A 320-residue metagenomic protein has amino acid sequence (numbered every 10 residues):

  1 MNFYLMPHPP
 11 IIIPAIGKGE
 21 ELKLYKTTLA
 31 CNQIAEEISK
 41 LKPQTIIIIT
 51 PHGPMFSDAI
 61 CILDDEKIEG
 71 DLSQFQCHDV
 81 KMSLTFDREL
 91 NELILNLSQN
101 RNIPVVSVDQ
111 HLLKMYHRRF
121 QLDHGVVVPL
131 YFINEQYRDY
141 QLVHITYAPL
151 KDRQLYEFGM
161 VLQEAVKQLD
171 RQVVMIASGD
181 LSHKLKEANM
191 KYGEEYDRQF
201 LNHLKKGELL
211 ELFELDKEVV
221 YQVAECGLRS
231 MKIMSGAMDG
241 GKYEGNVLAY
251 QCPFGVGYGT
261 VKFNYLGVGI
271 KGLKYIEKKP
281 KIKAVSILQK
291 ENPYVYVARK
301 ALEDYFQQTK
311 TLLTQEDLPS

Functional and structural regions predicted by a protein language model:
M1-Q44, M55-E157, A188-K300, L313-E316: Flexible, D/E/H-enriched segments
T45-T50, I145, R171-S182, M234: Beta-strand elements within well-structured catalytic alpha/beta cores of enzymes that handle phosphate/sulfate esters
P104-S107, L169-V174: Short, structured loop/turn "capping" segments at alpha-beta junctions
Y137-Y140, Q168-R171, S178: Short gly/pro-enriched beta-turn/loop segments at secondary-structure junctions
M160-K167, V173: Non-transmembrane, aqueous-exposed alpha-helical and coiled segments at domain scale
H183-E187: Short acidic/glycine-rich loop or secondary-structure boundary segments that cap or lie
E303-S320: Zinc-dependent deaminase catalytic domain
